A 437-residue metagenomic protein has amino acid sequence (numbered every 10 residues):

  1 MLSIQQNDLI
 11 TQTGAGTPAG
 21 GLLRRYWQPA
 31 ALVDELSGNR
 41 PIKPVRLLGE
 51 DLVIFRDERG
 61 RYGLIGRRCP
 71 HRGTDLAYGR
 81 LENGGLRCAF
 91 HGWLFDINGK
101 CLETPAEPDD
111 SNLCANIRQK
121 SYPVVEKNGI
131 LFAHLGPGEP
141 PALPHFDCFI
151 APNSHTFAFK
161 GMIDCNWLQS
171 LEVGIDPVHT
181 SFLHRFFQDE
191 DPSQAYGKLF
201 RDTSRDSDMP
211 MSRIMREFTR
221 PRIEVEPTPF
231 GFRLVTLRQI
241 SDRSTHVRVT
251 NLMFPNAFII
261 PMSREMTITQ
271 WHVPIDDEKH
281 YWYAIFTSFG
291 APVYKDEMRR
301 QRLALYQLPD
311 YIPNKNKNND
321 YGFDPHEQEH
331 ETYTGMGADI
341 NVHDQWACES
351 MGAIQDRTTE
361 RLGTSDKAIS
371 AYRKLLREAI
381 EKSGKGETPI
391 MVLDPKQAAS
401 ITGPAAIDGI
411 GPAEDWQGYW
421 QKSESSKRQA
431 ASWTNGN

Functional and structural regions predicted by a protein language model:
M1, A15, A31-F157, R222 (+3 more regions): Rieske [2Fe-2S] iron-sulfur-binding domain
M1-W27, A31: A boundary/linker detector
L2-I4, P18-G21, K100-D109, R299-N314: Short, charge-rich amphipathic segments
A15, R61, G138-N437: C-terminal catalytic domain of Rieske-type non-heme iron oxygenases
G21-L22, W27, Y62, C101 (+1 more regions): Tryptophan-centered short beta-strand motifs
R24, R118, V125-K127, M266 (+1 more regions): A short, structural micro-pattern
